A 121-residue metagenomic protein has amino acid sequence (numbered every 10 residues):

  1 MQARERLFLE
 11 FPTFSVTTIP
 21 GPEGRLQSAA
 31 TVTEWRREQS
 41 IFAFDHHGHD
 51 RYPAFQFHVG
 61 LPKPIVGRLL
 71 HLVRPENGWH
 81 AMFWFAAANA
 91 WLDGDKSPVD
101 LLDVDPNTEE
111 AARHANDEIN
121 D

Functional and structural regions predicted by a protein language model:
M1-D121: Non-transmembrane "mature" sequence context
